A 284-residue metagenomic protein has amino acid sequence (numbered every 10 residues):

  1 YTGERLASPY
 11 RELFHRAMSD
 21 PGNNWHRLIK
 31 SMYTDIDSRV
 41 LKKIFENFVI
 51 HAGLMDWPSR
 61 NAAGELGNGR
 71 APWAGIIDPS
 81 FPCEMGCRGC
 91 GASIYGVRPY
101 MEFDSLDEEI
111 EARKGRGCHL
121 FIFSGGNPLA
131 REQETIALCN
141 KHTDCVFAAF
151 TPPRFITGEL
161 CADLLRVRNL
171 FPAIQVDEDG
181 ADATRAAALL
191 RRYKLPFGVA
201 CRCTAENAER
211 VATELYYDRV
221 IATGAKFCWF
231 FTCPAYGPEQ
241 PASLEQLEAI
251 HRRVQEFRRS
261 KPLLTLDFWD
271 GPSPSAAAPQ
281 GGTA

Functional and structural regions predicted by a protein language model:
Y1-T2, T184-T283: Radical SAM enzyme [4Fe-4S]-AdoMet core and its adjacent flexible, acidic and glycine-rich loops/tails across
Y1-Y10: Long terminal accessory regions outside catalytic cores
L13-I76: N-terminal [4Fe-4S]-dependent radical SAM core
N68-D104: Canonical Radical SAM [4Fe-4S] cluster-binding loop centered on the CxxxCxxC motif and its immediate flanking residues
D78-S80, A92, D177, F230-C233: Short loop/turn segments at strand-loop or loop-helix junctions that form parts of catalytic or ligand-binding pockets
L106-I122, R131-F231: Radical SAM/AdoMet-radical enzyme domain recognition
